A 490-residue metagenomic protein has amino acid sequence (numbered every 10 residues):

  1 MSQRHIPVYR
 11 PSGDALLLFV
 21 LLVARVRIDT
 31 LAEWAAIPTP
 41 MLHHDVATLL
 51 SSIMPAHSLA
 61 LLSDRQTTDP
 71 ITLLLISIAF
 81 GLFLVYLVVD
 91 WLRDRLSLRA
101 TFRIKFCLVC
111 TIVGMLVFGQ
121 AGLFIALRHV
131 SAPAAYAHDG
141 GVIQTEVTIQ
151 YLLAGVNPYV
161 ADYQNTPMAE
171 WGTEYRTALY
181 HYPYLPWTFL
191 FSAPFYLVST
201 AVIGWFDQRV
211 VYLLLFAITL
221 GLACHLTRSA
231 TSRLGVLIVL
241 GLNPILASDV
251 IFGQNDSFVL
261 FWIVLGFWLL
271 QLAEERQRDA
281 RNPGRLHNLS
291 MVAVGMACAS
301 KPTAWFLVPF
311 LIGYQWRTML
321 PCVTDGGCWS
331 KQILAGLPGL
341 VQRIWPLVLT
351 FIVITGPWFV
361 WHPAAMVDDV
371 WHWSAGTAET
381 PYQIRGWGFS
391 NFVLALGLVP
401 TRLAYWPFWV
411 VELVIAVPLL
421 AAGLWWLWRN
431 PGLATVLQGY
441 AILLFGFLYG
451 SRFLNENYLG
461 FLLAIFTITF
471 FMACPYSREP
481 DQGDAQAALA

Functional and structural regions predicted by a protein language model:
S2-V109, V113-D279, G313-E456, T469-F470: Primarily membrane-embedded glycan-assembly and transfer machineries that use lipid-linked glycans
T111-I112, A485-L489: Nucleotide-activated chemistry modules centered on ATP-dependent adenylation/adenylyltransferase
W262, L269, L286-N288, A293: Amphipathic coiled-coil alpha-helices
G284, G326-G327, G483: Residue-identity detector for glycine
N288, V292-W316, V353, R452-Y458: Transmembrane helices and adjacent periplasmic/lumenal helix-loop junctions of polyprenol-phosphate-dependent
V367-V370, Y476-Q486: Short, Lys/Arg-enriched, Gly/Pro-containing loop segments at transmembrane-helix junctions of multi-pass membrane
L459-S477: Transmembrane alpha-helices of multi-pass inner-membrane enzymes
